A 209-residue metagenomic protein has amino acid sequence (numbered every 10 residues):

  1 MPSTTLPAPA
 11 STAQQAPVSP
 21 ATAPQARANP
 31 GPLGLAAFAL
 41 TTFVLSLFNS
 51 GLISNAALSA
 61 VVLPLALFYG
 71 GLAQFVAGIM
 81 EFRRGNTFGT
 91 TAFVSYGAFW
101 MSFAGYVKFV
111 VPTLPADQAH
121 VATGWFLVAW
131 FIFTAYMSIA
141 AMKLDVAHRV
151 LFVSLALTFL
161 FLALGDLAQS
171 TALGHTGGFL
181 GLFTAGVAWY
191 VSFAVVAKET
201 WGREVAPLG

Functional and structural regions predicted by a protein language model:
M1-A77, E81: N-terminal topogenic module of multi-pass integral membrane proteins
T22-N29, S54-V61, R83-T87, L114-V121 (+2 more regions): Juxtamembrane loop-transmembrane helix junctions in multi-pass integral membrane proteins, especially the extracellular
G31, Y136-G209: C-terminal transmembrane helix-loop-helix hairpin of multi-pass membrane proteins
F38-L45, N49, G70, Q74-A77 (+7 more regions): Helical transmembrane-bundle signal
F48-N55, M80-T87, Y106-T113, A140-K143 (+3 more regions): Juxtamembrane transmembrane-helix termini
A57-G70, D117-W130, L151-F152, G178-T184: Structural signature of hydrophobic alpha-helical transmembrane segments
T87-Y96, A147-S154: Cytoplasmic-side transmembrane-helix entry/capping segments in multi-pass membrane proteins
A104-F152: Membrane-proximal helix-loop-helix units in multi-pass membrane proteins
